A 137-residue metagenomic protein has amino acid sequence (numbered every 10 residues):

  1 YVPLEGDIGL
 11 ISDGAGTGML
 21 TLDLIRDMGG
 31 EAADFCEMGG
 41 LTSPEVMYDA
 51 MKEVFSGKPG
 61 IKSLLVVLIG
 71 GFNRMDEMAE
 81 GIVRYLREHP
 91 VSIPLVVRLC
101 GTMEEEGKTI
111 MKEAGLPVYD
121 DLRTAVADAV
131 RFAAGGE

Functional and structural regions predicted by a protein language model:
Y1-S63, C100-E137: ATP-dependent carboxylate/acyl-activation modules
G60-G101: C-terminal hydrophobic structural anchor segments that stabilize assembly/packing rather than catalytic chemistry
